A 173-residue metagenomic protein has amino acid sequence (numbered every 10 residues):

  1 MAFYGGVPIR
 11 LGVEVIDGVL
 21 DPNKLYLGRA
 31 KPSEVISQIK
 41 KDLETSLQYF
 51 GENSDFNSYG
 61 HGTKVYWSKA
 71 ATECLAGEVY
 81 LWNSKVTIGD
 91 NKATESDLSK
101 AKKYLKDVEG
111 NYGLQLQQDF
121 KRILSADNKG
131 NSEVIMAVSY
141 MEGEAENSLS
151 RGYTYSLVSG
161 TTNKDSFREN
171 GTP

Functional and structural regions predicted by a protein language model:
A2-T172: Structured, solvent-exposed acidic/aromatic patches
